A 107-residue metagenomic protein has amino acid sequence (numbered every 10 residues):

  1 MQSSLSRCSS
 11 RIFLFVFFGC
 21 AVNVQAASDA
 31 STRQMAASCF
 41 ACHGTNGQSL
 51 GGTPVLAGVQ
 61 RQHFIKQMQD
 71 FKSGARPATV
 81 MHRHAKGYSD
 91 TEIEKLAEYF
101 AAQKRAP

Functional and structural regions predicted by a protein language model:
Q2-F13: Bacterial N-terminal signal peptides that target proteins for export
F17-A36, G52-P54, I65, D70 (+1 more regions): Electrostatic cytochrome c docking/interface patches
T32, N46-R76, H82-K86: Gly/Gly-Pro-rich "capping" loops immediately C-terminal to redox-active cysteine motifs in periplasmic/lumenal
A37-T45, L96: The canonical Cys-X-X-Cys-His
A41, S73, A102-R105: Residue-level marker of structural boundaries
K86-P107: C-terminal capping alpha-helices of c-type cytochrome domains
